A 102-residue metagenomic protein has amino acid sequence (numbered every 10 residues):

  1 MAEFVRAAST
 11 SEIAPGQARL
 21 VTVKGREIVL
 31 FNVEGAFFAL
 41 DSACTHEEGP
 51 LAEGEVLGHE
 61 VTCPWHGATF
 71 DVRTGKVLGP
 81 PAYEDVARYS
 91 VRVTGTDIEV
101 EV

Functional and structural regions predicted by a protein language model:
M1-G58, D71-V72, K76, E84-V102: N-terminal pre-ligand scaffold of iron-sulfur
C44, C63-H66: Short cysteine clusters
P80: Short glycine/proline-centered loop/turn elements that form peptide/ligand docking sites
